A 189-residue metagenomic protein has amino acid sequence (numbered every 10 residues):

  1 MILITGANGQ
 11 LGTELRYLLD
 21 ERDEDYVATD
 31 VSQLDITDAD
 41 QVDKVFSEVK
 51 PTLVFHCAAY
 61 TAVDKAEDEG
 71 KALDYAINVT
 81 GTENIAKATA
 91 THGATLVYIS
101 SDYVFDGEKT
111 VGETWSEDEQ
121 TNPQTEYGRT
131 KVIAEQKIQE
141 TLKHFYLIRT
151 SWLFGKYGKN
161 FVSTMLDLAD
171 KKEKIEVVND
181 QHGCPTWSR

Functional and structural regions predicted by a protein language model:
M1-E21: N-terminal Rossmann NAD(P)H-binding glycine-rich loop of SDR-like oxidoreductase domains
T5, T29, V54-A58, L96-S101 (+2 more regions): SDR active-site strand-loop-helix element
D20-K44: Adenosine-cofactor binding site in Rossmann-like domains, unifying the SAM/SAH pocket of S-adenosylmethionine-dependent
A39-I77: NAD(P)H-binding glycine-rich loop region in Rossmannoid oxidoreductase-like domains and their noncatalytic homologs
V54, D68-V97: NAD(P)-cofactor binding segment of oxidoreductase domains
D64-A72, G107-G112, G158-K159: Conserved catalytic-core motifs of eukaryotic protein kinase domains, centered on the activation segment
A76, T80-N84, V104-I148, W152-L153: Catalytic helix-loop patch of NAD(P)-dependent Rossmann-fold dehydrogenases
Q136-S188: NAD(P)-dependent short-chain dehydrogenase/reductase
